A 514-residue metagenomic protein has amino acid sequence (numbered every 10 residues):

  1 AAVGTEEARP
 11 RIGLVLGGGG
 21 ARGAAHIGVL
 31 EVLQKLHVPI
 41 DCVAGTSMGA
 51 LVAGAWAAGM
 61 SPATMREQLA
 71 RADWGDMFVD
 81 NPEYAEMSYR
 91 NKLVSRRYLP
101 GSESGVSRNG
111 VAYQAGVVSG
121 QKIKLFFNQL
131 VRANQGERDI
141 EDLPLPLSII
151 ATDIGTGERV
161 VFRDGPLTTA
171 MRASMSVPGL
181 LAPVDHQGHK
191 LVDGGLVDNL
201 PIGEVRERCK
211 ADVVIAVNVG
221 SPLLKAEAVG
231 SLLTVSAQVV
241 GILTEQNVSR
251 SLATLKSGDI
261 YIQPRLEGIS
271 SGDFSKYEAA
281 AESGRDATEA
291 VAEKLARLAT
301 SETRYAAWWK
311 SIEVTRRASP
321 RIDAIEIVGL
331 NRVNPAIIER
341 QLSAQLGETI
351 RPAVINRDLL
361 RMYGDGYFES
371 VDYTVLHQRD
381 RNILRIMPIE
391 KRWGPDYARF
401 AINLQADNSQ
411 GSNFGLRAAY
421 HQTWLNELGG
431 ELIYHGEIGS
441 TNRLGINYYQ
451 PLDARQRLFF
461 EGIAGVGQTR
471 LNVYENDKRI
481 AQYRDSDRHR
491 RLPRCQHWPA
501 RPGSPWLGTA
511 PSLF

Functional and structural regions predicted by a protein language model:
A1-T46, G54-L360, G364-V371, L376 (+1 more regions): Patatin-like phospholipase
A353, S370-F514: Gram-negative/organellar outer-membrane beta-barrel architecture
